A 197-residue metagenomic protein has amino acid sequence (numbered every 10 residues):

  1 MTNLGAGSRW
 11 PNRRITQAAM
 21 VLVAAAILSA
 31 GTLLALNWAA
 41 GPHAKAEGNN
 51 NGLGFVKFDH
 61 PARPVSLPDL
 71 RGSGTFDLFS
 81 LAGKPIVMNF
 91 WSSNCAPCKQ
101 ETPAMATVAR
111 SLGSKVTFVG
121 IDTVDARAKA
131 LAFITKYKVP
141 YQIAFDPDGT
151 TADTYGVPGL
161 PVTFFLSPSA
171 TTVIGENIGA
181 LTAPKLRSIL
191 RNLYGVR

Functional and structural regions predicted by a protein language model:
M1-P64, R197: N-terminal targeting signals for export/organelle localization
Q17, A132-V139, P147-R197: Thiol/disulfide oxidoreductase modules built on the thioredoxin-like
V56-D59, P64-I86: A short beta-strand-turn-helix
A82-K84, S114, P140, V157: Active-site acidic short loop of glycosyltransferases
K84-I86, W91-N94, G159: Short pre-active-site segment immediately N-terminal to redox-active cysteine/selenocysteine motifs in thiol-based
V87-M88, F118, T163: Hydrophobic beta-strand anchors of alpha/beta hydrolase catalytic cores
F90-R110: Conserved redox-active cysteine motifs that mediate thiol-disulfide chemistry, especially di-cysteine Cys-X(1-2)-Cys
S114-K129, K138-G149: Thiol-based oxidoreductase modules, predominantly thioredoxin-like and allied folds used for disulfide exchange
